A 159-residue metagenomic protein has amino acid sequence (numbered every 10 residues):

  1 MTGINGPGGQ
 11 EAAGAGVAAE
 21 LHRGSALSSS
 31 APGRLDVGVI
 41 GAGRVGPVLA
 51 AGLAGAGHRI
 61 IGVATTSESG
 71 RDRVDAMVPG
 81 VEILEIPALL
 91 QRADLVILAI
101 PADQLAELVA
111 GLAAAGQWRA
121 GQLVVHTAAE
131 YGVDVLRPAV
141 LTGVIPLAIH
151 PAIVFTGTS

Functional and structural regions predicted by a protein language model:
T2-E85: NAD(P)+-binding Rossmann beta1-loop-alpha1 motif at the extreme N-terminus of oxidoreductases
E68, E82-T158: Rossmann-like NAD(P)(H) cofactor-binding subdomain of soluble oxidoreductases
